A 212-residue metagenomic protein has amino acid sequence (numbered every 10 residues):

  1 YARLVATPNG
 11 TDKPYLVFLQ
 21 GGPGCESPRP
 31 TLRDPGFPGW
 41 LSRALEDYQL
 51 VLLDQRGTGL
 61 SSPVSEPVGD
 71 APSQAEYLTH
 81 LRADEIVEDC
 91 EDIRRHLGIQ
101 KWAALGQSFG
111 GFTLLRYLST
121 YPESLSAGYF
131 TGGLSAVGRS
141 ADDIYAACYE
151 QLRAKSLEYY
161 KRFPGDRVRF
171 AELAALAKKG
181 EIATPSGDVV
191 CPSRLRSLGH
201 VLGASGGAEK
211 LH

Functional and structural regions predicted by a protein language model:
R3-S186: Gly/Pro-rich cap/lid or specificity-loop segments adjacent to the active site
G180-H212: Alpha/beta-hydrolase fold active-site neighborhood
